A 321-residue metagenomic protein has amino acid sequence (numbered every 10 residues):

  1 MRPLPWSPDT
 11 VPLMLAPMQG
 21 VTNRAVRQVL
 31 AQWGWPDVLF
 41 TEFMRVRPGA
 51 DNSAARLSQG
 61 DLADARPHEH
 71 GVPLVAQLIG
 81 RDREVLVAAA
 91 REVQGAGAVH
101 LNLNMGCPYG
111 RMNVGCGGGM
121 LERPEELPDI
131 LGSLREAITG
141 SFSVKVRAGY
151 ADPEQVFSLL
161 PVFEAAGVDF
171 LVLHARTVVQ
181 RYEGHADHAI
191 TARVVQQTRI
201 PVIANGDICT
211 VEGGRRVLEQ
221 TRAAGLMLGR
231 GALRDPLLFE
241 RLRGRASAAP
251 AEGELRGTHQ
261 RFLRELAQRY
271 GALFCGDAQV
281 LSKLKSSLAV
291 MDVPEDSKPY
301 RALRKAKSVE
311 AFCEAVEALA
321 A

Functional and structural regions predicted by a protein language model:
M1-M14, Q19, A25, D129-G132 (+5 more regions): Alpha/beta catalytic cores of nucleotide-metabolism and tRNA/nucleoside-modifying enzymes
R2-L4, D9, M18-E92: Glycine-rich, positively charged N-terminal anion/phosphate-binding segment
L13-A16, L39-T41, L74-L78, L101-L103 (+4 more regions): Hydrophobic faces of well-ordered beta-strands that scaffold small-molecule active sites in alpha/beta enzyme cores
V21, R81, C107, G119-M120 (+3 more regions): Gly/Ser/Thr-rich helix-start
Q32, V87-L101, M105-G115, E125-I200 (+1 more regions): Alpha/beta enzyme core
E42-V46, L101-G110, A175-T177, D207 (+1 more regions): Glycine-rich phosphate-binding active-site loops on the catalytic face of alpha/beta enzymes
A54-R56, C116-L121: Short glycine-enriched, charge-decorated loop/helix-capping segments at active-site entrances that position
M120-P124, G184, E252, R256: Flexible, glycine- and charge-enriched loops at secondary-structure boundaries
